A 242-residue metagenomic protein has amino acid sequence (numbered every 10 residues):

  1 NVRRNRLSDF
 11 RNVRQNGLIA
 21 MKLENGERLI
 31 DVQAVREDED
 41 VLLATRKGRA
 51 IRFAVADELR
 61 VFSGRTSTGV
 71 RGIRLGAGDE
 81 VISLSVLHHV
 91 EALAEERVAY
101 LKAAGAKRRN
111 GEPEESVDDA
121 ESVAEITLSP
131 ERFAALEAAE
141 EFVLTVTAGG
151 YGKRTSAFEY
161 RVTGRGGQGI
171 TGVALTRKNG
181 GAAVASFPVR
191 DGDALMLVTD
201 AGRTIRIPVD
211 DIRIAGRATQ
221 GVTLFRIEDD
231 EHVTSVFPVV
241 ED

Functional and structural regions predicted by a protein language model:
N1-D242: C-terminal interaction appendages of subunits in large macromolecular complexes
